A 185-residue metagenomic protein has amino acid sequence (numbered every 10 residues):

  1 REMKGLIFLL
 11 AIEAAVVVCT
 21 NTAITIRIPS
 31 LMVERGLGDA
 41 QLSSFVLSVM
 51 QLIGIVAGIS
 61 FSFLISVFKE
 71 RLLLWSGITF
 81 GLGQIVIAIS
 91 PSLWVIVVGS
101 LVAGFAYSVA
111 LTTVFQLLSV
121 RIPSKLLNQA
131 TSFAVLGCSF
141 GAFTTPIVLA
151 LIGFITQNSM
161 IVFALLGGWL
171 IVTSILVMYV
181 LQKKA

Functional and structural regions predicted by a protein language model:
G5-L47, G54: Extracytoplasmic gate region of multi-pass secondary transporters
A57-K69, G153: Helix-to-loop junctions at the C-terminal end of transmembrane segments in multipass secondary transporters
R71-V86: Structural signature of the two symmetry-related core transmembrane helices
G83, W94-V102: Paired small-residue
V109-I122: Intracellular juxtamembrane helix-capping segments at the cytosolic ends of symmetry-related transmembrane helices
S124-T156: A late C-terminal transmembrane helix in Major Facilitator Superfamily
L151-L170: A membrane-interface helix-boundary motif in multi-pass transporters
A164-A185: Multi-pass alpha-helical transporter architecture, strongest for 12-TM Major Facilitator/SLC carriers used
